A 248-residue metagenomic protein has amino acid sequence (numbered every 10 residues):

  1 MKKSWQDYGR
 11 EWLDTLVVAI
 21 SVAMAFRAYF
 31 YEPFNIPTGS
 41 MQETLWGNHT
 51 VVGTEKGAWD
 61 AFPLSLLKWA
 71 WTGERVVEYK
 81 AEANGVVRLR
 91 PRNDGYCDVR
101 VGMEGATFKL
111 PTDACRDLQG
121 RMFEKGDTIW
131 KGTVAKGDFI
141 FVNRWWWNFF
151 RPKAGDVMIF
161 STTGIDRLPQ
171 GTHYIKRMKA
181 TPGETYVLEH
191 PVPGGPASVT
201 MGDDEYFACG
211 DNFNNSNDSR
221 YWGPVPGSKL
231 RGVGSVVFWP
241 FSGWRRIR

Functional and structural regions predicted by a protein language model:
M1-R248: Extended hydrophobic leader/signal-anchor segments used for secretion and membrane insertion
